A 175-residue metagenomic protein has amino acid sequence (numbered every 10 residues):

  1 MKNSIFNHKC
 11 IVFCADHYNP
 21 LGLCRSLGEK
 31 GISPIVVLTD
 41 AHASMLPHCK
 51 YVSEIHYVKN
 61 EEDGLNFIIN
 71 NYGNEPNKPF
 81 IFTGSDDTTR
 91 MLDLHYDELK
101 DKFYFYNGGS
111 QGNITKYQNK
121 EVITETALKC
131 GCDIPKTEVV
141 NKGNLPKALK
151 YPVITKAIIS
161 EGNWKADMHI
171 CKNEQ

Functional and structural regions predicted by a protein language model:
M1-S110: ATP-binding N-terminal substructure of ATP-dependent carboxylate-amine bond-forming enzymes
I114-Q175: Active-site nucleotide/adenylate-binding loops and adjacent lid/helix of ATP-dependent enzymes
